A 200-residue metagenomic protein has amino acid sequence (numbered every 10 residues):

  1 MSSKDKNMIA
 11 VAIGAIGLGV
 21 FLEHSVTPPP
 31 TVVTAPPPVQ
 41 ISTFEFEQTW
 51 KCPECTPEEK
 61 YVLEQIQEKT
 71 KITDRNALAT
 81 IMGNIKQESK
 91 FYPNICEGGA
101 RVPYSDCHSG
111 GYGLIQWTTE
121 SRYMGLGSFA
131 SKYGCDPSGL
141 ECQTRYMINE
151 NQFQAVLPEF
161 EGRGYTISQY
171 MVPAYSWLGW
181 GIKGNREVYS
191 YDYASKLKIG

Functional and structural regions predicted by a protein language model:
M1-S2, V26-T49, P57, E64 (+3 more regions): Acidic, glycine/proline-rich intrinsically disordered low-complexity segments
S2-I13, L18-P38, Y123-G200: Non-catalytic cell-wall polysaccharide-engagement segments
P36-V62, S89-Y165: Peptidoglycan-targeting cell-wall enzymes and recognition modules
I66-T70, R75-N76: GGW-centered surface loops in extracellular recognition modules
E68-T70, Q87, Y133, L197: Residues at alpha-helix termini
K71, I81, Y104-C107: Homeobox/homeodomain signature
R75-Y92: Short, functionally critical alpha-helical segments immediately adjacent to catalytic or ligand/cofactor-binding
